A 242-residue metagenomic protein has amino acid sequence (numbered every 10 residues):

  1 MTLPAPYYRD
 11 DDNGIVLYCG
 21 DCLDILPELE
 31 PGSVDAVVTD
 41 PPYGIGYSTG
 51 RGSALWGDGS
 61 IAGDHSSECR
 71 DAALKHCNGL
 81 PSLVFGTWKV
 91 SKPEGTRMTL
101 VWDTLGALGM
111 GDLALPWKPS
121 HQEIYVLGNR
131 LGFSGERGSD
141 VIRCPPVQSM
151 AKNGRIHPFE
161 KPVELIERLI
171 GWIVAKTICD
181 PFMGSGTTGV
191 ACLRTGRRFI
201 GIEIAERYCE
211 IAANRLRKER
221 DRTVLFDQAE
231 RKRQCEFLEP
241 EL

Functional and structural regions predicted by a protein language model:
M1, L225, F237-L242: Replication-associated primase and helicase/ATPase modules
T2-N13, A213-Q228: Short, conserved SAM-binding/catalytic segment of Class I S-adenosyl-L-methionine-dependent methyltransferases
P4-E210, L242: Core catalytic lobe of class I
G20-D24, A229-P240: Conserved SAM/SAH-binding loop
G59, N214, D221-R222, R231-L238: Charge-rich, low-complexity amphipathic helices in intrinsically disordered tails/linkers adjacent to domains
L165, G201, E219, C235-F237: General helical structural elements
